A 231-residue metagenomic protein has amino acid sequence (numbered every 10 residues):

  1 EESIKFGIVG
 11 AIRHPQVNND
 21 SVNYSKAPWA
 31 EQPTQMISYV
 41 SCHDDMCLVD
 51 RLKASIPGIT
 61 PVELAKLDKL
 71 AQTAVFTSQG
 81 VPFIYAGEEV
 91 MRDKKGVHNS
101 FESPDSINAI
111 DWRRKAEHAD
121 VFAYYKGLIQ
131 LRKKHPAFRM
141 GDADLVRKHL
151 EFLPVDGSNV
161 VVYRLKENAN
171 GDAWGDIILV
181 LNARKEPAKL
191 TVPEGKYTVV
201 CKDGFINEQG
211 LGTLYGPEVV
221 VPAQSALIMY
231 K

Functional and structural regions predicted by a protein language model:
E1-A86, V90-M91, L150, E167-D172 (+1 more regions): Conserved alpha/beta catalytic core and glycan-binding cleft of carbohydrate-active enzymes
V62-A65, F76-I84, E88-V90, K94-K231: Carbohydrate-interacting/catalytic domains
